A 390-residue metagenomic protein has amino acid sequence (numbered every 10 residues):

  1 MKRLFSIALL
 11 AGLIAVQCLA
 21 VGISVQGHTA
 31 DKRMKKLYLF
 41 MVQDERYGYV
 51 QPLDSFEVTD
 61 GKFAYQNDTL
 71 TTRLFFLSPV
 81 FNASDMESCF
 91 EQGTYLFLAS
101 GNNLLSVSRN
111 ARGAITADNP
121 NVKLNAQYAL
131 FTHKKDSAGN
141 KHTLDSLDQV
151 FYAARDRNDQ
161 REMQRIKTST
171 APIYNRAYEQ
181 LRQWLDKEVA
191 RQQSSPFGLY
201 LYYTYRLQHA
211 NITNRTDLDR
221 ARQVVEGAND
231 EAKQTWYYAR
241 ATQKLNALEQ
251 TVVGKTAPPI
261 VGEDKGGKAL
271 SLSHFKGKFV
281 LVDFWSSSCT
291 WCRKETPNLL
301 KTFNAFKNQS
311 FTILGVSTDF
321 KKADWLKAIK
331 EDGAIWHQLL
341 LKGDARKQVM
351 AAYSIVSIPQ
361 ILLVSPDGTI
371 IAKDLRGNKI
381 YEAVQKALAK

Functional and structural regions predicted by a protein language model:
M1-H28: Bacterial Sec-dependent N-terminal signal peptides
A20-I173: A non-transmembrane, solvent-exposed segment enriched in polar/low-complexity residues
S169-I173, H209-D217: Short coil/turn connectors between adjacent alpha-helices in alpha-solenoid helical repeat scaffolds
R191-Q208, A239: Amphipathic alpha-helical repeat scaffolds of TPR domains
R240-S273, W336-H337, Q385-K390: N-terminal "domain-start" segment that seeds a small globular fold
K276-G277, F284-K301: Conserved redox-active cysteine motifs that mediate thiol-disulfide chemistry, especially di-cysteine Cys-X(1-2)-Cys
R293-D332, K342-A351, E382: Structural microenvironment flanking redox-active thiols in thiol-disulfide oxidoreductases
A334, L341-A389: Thiol/disulfide oxidoreductase modules built on the thioredoxin-like
